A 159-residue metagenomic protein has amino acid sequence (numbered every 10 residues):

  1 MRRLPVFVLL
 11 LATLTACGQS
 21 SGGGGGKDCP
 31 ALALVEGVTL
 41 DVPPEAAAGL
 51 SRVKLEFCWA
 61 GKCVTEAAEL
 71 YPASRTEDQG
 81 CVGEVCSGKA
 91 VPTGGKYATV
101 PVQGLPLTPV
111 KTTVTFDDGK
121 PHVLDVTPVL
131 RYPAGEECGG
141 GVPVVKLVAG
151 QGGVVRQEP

Functional and structural regions predicted by a protein language model:
M1-L10: N-terminal export and membrane-targeting signals
T13-A16: C-terminal motif of bacterial Sec signal peptides marking the signal peptidase cleavage site
G18-S21: Bacterial signal peptide processing site
G24-G26, T39, G95-T99: Short structured motifs
G24-P30, G119-P159: Extracellular beta-sheet/turn segments enriched in Thr/Pro/Gly and aliphatic residues
P30-D41: Contiguous beta-strand segments within globular domains
E45-L50: A short beta-turn/strand-edge loop motif at beta-sheet boundaries
S51-D117: Tryptophan-paired
